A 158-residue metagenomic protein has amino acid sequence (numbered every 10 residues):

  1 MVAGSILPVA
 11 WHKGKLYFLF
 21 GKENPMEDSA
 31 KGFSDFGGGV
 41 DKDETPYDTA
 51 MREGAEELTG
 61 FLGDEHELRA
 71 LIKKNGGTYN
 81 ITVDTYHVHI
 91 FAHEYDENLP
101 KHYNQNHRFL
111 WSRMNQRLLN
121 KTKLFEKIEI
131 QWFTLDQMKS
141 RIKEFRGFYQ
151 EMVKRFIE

Functional and structural regions predicted by a protein language model:
M1-D35: N-terminal strand-loop-strand
V2, Y17, T85-H89, E129-Q131: Short beta-strand micro-motifs in enzyme catalytic cores
P8-A10, I90-E94, Q131-T134: Short, well-ordered beta-strand micro-motif
H12-K13, N80-V83, K123-F125: Extracellular/periplasmic catalytic domains that process cell-envelope and extracellular macromolecules
K13-K15, M26-E27, D41, A92-L99: Short, charged/polar surface micro-motifs in flexible loops or helix N-caps
E27-G32, N98-E158: Nudix hydrolase/Nudix homology domain
D35-N75: The catalytic Nudix box helix
G63-N115: Acidic, glycine-rich loop-and-strand cores that form catalytic or ligand-binding grooves in diverse globular domains
